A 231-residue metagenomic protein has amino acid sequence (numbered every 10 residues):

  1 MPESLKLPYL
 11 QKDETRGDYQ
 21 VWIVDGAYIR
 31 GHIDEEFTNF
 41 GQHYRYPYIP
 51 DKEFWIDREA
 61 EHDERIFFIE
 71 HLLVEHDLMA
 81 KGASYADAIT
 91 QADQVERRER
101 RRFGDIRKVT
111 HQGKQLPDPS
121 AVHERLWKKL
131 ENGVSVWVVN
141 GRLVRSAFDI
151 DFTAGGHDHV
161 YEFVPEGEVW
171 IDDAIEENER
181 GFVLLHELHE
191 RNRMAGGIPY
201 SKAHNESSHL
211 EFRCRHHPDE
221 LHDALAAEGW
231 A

Functional and structural regions predicted by a protein language model:
M1-I66, A80-G181, A195-A231: Metalloprotease/metallohydrolase-associated module, dominated by Zn2+-dependent proteases
F67-M79, F182-R191: Active-site recognition of the HExxH zinc-binding catalytic motif
